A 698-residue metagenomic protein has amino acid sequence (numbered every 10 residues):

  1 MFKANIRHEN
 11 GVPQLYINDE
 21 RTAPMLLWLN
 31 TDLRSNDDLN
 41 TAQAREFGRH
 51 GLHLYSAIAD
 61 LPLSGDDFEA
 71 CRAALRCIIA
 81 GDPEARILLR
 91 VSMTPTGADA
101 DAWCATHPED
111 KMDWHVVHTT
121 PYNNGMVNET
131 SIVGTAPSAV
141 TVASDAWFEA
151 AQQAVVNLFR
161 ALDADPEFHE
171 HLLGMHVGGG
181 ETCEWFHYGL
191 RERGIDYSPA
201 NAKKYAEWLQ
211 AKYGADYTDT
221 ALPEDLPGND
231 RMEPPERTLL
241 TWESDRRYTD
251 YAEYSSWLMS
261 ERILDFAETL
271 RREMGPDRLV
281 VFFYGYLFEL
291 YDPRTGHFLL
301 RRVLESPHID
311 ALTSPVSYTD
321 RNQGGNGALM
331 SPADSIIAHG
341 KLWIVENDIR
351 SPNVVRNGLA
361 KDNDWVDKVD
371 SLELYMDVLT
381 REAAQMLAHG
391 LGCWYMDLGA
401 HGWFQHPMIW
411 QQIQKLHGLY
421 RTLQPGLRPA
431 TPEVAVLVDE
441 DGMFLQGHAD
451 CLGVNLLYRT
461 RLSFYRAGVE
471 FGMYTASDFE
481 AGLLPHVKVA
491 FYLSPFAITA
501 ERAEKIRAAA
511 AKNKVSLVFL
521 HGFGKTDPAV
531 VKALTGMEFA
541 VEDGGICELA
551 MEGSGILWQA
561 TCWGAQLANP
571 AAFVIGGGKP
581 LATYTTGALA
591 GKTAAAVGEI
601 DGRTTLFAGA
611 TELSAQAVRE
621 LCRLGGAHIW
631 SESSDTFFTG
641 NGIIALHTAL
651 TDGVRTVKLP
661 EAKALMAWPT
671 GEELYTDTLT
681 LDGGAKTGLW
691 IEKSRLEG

Functional and structural regions predicted by a protein language model:
M1-F47, P425: N-terminal carbohydrate-binding accessory modules
A23-R34, Y55-F68, I132-Q153, E243-E261 (+7 more regions): The substrate-binding groove and active-site-proximal loops of carbohydrate-active enzymes, especially glycoside
P24-L26, H53-L54, E84-R90, L172-H176 (+4 more regions): Structural preference for beta-strand elements that scaffold enzyme active sites
N36-N40, A44, L300-R301, S463-L483: A short, well-structured beta->alpha microelement
L39-N123, A150, L162-D163, D265-E273 (+1 more regions): Aromatic-lined substrate-binding rim segments of carbohydrate-active enzymes
D101-I309, P315-Y318, N326, P332: Polysaccharide-binding and catalytic clefts of secreted carbohydrate-active enzymes
E273-P276, V281-R459, C547-A571, L581-T585 (+3 more regions): Hydrophobic targeting/anchoring helices
Y375-M376, S494-G698: A conserved amphipathic helix/loop scaffold that creates a polar/acidic microenvironment used either to coordinate
